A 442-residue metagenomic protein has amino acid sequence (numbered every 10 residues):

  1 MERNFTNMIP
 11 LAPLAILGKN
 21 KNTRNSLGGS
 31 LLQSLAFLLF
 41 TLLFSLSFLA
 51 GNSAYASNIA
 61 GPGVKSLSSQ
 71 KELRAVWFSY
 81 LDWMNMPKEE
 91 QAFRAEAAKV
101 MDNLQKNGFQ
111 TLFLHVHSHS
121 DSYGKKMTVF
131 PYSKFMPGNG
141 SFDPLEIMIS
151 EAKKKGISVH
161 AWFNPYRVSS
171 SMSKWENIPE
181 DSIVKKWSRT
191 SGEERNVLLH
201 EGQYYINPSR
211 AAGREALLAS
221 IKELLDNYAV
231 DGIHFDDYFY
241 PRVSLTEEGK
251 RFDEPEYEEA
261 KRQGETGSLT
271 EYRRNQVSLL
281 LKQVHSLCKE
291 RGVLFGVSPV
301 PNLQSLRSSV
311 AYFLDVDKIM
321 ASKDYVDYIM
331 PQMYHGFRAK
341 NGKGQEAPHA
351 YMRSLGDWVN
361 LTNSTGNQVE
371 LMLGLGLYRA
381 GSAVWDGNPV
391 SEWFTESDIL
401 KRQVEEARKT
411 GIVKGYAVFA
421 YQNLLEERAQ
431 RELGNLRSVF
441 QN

Functional and structural regions predicted by a protein language model:
K71-L73, W77-Q91, A161, Y166-E223 (+1 more regions): Active-site-adjacent "subsite" loops/lids of carbohydrate-active enzymes
L81-Q91, V129-S141, H200-E215, T266-Q276 (+3 more regions): The substrate-binding groove and active-site-proximal loops of carbohydrate-active enzymes, especially glycoside
E89-K106, S133-K153, A216, N275-K282: Aromatic- and glycine-enriched glycan-recognition loops and surfaces that form the carbohydrate-binding subsites
A95-S120, Y228: Catalytic domains of carbohydrate-active enzymes, especially glycoside hydrolases
F109-S141: Aromatic-lined carbohydrate-binding/catalytic grooves of carbohydrate-active enzymes
K125-M136, R167-L199, Y238-R262, N388-E392: Aromatic- and acidic-residue-enriched segments that line the glycan-binding/catalytic groove of carbohydrate-active
S188-L303, R307-Y325, Q332-H335: Polysaccharide-binding and catalytic clefts of secreted carbohydrate-active enzymes
Y325-G344, V369-N442: Substrate-binding cleft of secreted/luminal carbohydrate-active enzymes
